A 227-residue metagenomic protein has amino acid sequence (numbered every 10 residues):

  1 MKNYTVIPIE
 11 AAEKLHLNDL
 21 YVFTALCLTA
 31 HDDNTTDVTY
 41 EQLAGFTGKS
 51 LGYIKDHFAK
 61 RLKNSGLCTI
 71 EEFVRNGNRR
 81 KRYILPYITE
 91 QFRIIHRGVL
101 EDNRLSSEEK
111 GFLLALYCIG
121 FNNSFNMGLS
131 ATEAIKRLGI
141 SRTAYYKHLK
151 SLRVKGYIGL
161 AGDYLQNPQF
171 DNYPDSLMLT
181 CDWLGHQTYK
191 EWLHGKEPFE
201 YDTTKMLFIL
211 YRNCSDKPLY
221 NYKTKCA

Functional and structural regions predicted by a protein language model:
M1-A227: Electropositive, intrinsically flexible nucleic-acid-contacting patches
